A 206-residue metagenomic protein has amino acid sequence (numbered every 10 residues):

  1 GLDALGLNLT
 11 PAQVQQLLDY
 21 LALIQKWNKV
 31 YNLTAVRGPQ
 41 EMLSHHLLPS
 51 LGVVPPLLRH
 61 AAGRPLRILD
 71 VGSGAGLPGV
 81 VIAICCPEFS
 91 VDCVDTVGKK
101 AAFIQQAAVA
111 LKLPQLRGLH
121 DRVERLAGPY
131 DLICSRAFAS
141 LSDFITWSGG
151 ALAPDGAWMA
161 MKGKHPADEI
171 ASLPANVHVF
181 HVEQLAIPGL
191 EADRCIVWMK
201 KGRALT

Functional and structural regions predicted by a protein language model:
G1-G63, L69, K99-P114: Class I SAM-dependent transferase core
I24, I82, M161-K162, M199: Residue-level signal for inorganic ion chemistry
L48-S135, I145-T146: Conserved SAM/SAH cofactor-binding pocket of Class I
S90, Q115-R117, A157, H178-H181: Conserved beta-strand segments of alpha/beta enzyme cores
V123, F138, I187: Hydrophobic pocket-lining residues within nucleotide cofactor-binding pockets
I145-G156: A short glycine-rich, Lys/Arg-flanked "PGG" loop and its adjoining helix->strand segment in the class I
D155-H165: Conserved beta-strand signature within the Rossmann-like core of class I S-adenosyl-L-methionine
H165-T206: Active-site capping/gating segments
